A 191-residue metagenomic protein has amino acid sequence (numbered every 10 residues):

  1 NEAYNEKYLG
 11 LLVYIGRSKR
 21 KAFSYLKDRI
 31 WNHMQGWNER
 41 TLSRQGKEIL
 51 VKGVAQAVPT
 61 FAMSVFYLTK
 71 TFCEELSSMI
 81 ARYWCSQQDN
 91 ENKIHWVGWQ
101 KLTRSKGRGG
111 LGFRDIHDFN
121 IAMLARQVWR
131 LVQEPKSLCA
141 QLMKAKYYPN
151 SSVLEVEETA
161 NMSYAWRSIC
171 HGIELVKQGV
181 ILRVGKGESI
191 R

Functional and structural regions predicted by a protein language model:
N1-R191: A helix-boundary/hinge signal
